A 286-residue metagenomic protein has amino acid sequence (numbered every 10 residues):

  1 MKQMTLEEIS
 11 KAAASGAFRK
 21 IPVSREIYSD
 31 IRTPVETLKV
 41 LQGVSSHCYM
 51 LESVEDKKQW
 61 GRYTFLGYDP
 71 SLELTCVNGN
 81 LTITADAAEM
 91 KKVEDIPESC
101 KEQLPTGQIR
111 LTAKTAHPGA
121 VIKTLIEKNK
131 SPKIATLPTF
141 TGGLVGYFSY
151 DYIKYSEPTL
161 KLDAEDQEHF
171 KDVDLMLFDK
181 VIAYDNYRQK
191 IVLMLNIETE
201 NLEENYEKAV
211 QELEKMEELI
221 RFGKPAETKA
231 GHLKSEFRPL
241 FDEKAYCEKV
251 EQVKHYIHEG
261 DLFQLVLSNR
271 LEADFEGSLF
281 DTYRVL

Functional and structural regions predicted by a protein language model:
M1-L286: Extended alpha-helical targeting/anchoring segments, especially N-terminal organellar/secretory targeting helices
